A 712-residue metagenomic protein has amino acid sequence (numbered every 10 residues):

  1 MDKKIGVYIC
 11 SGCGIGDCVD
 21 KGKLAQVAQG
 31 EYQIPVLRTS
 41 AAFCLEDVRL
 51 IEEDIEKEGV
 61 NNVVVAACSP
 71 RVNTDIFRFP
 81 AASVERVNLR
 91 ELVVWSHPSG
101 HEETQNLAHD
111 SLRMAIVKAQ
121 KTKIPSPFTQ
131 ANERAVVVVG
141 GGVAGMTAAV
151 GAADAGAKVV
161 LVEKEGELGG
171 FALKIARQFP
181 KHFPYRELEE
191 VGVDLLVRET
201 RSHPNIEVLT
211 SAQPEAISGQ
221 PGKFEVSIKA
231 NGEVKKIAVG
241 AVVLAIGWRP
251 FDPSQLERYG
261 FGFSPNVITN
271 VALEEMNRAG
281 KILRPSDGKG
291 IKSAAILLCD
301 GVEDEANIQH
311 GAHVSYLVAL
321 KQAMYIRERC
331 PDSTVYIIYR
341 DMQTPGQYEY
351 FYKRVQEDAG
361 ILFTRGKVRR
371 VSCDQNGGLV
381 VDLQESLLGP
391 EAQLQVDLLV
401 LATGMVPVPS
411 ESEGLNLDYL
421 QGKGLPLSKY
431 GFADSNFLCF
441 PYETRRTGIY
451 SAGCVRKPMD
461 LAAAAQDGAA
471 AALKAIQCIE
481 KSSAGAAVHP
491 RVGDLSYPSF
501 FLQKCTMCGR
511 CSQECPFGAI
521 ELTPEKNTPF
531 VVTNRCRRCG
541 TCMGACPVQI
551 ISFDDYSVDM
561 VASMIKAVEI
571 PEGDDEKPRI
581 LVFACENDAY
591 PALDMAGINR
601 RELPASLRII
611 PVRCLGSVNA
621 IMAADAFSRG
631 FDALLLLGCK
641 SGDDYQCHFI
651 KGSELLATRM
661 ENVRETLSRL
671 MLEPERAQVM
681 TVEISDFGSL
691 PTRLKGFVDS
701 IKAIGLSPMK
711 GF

Functional and structural regions predicted by a protein language model:
M1-F530, N534-P578, N587-Y590, E602-L615 (+3 more regions): Residues forming the flavin
I580-V582: Long, charged, low-complexity intrinsically disordered regions
A592-M595: Eukaryotic N-terminal intrinsically disordered, low-complexity regulatory regions
V618-F627: Thiamine diphosphate
P674-F712: Divalent-metal-activated hydrolytic enzyme cores
